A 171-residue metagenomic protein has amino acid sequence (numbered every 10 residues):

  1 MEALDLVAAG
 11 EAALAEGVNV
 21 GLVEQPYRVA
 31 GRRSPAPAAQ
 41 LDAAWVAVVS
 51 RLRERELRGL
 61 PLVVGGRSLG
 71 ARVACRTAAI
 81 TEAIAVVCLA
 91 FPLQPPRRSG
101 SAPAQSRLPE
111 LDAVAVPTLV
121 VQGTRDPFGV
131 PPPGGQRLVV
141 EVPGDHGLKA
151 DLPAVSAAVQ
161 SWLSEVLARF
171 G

Functional and structural regions predicted by a protein language model:
M1-P61, R107, E141: Serine-hydrolase catalytic machinery in alpha/beta-hydrolase-like enzymes
E2, G123, P127-P132: Conserved alpha/beta-hydrolase "acid-adjacent" motif
G66-A74: Gly/Ala-rich beta-loop-alpha elbow adjacent to hydrolase catalytic centers
V73-T77, R97: Hydrolases whose catalytic domains are alpha/beta-hydrolase-1, hotdog thioesterase, or metallo-beta-lactamase-like
E82-P95: A conserved short beta-strand
V114, V120-Q122, E141: Short beta-strand/loop motif that positions the catalytic acidic residue of the alpha/beta-hydrolase fold
G144-A158: Catalytic histidine-centered segment of alpha/beta-hydrolase-like enzymes
